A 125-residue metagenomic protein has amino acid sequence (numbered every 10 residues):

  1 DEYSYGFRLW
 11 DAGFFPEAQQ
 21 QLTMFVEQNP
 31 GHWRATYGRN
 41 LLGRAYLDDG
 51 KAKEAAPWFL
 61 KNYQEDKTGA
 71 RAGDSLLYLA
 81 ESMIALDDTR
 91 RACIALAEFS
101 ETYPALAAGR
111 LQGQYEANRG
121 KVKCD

Functional and structural regions predicted by a protein language model:
D1-G31, Y37: Alpha-helical segment of the N-proximal tetratricopeptide repeat
Q28-R34, E65-R71, E101-G113, D125: Short solvent-exposed coil/turn linkers within tandem alpha-helical repeat scaffolds
Y63, A80-A107: TPR/TPR-like (Sel1-like) alpha-helical repeat modules
